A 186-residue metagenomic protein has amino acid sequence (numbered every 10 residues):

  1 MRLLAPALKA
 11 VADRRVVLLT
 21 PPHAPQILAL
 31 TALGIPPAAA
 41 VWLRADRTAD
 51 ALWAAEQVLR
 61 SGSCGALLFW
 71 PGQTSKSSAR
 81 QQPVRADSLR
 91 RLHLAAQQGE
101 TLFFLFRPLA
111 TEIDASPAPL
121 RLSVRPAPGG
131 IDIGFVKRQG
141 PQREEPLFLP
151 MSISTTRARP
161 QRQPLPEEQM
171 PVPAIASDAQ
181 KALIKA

Functional and structural regions predicted by a protein language model:
M1-A186: N-terminal regions of ATP-driven nucleic-acid and macromolecular assemblies, encompassing P-loop NTP-binding domains
